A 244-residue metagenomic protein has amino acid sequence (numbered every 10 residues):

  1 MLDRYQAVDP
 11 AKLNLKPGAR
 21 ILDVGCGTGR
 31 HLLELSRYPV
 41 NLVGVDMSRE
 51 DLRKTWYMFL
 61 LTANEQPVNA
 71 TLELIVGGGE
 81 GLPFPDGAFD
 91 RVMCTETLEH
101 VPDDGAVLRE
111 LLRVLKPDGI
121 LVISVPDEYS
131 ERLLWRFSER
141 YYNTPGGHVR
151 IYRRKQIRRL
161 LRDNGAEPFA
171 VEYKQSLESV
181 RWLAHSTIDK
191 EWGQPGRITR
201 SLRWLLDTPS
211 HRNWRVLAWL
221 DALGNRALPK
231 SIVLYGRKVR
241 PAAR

Functional and structural regions predicted by a protein language model:
M1-P85, R91-T95, G105-L108, T199-L205 (+3 more regions): Conserved N-terminal segment of class I S-adenosyl-L-methionine
L42, L121-V122: A short hydrophobic/small-residue beta-strand
T95-L98, S124: Residues lining the SAM
G105-I120: A short glycine-rich, Lys/Arg-flanked "PGG" loop and its adjoining helix->strand segment in the class I
S124-P126, K174: Alpha/beta-hydrolase-fold catalytic nucleophile elbow
P126-R150, R158-R159: Short, glycine-/aromatic-enriched active-site segment of Class I SAM-dependent methyltransferases
K155-E172: A SAM-dependent methyltransferase catalytic signature shared across enzymes that methylate proteins
A170-W204, K230-S231: Conserved catalytic loop of SAM-dependent methyltransferase domains
